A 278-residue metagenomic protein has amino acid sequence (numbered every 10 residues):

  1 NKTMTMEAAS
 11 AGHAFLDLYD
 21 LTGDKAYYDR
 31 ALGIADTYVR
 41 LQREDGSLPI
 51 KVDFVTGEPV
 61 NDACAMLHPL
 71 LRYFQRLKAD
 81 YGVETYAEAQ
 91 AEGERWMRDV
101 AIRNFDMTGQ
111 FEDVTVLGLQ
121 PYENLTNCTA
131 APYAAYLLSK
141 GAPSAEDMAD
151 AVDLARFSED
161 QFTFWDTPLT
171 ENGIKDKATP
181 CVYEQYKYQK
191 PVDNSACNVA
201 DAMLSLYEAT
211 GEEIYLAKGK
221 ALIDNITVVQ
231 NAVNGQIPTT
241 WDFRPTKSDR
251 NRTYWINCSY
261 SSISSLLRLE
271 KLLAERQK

Functional and structural regions predicted by a protein language model:
N1-K278: Glycan-recognition and catalytic cores of secretory/periplasmic carbohydrate-active enzymes
